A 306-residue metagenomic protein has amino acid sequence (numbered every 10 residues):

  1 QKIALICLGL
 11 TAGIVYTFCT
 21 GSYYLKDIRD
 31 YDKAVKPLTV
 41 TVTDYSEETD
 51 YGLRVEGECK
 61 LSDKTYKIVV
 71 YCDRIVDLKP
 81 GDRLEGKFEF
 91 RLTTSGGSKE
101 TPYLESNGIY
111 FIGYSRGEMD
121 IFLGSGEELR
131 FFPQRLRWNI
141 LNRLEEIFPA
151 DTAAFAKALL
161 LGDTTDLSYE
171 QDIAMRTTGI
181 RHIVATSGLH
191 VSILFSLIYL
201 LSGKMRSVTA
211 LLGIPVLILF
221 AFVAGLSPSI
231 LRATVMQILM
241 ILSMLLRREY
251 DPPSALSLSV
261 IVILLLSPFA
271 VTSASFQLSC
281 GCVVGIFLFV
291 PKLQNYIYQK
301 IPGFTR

Functional and structural regions predicted by a protein language model:
Q1, L5-C7, G113, S168-R306: Hydrophobic alpha-helical transmembrane segments in multi-pass membrane proteins
A12-H182: Membrane-interface helix/helix-cap signal primarily in integral membrane proteins
